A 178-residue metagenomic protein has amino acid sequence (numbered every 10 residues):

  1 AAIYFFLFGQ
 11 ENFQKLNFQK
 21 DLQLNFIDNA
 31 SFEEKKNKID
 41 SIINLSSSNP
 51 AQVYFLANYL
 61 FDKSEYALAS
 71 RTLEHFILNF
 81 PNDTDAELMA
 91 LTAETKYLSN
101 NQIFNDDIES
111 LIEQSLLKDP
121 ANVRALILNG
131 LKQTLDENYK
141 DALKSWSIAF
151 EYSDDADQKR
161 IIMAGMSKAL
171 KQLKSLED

Functional and structural regions predicted by a protein language model:
A1-N37, S41, L45: Long, contiguous interaction/recruitment modules in multidomain scaffold/adaptor proteins
L24, N58-D62, A67-D119, R124 (+1 more regions): Alpha-helical adaptor scaffolds
N29-I43, E65-T72, N100-L111, N138-S145: Structural signature of tandem alpha-helical TPR/SEL1-like repeats, specifically the intra-repeat loop/turn
L45-N49, N82-T84, A121, D155: Short coil loop/turn residues that delineate tetratricopeptide repeat
Q52, A86-L88, A125, Q158-I162: TPR alpha-solenoid repeat register
Y97-D106, S167-D178: Alpha-helical linker/edge segments of TPR/alpha-solenoid repeat scaffolds and analogous pre-/post-domain helices
Y139-D157, S167: TPR/TPR-like (Sel1-like) alpha-helical repeat modules
